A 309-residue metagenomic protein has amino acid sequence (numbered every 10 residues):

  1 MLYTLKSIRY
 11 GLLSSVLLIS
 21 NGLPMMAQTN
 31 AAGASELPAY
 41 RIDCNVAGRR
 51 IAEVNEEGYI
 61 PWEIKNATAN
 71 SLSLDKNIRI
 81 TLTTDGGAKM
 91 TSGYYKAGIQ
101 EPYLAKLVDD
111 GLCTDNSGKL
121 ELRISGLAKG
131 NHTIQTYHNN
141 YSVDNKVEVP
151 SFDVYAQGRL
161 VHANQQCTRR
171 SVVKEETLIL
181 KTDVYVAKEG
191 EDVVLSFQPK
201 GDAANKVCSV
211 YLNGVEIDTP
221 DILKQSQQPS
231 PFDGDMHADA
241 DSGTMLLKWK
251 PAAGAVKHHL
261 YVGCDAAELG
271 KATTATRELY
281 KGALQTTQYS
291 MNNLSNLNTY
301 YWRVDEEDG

Functional and structural regions predicted by a protein language model:
L2-L13, N21-L23: Bacterial N-terminal signal peptides that target proteins for export
N21, M25-I222: Compositionally biased, intrinsically disordered or flexible polar/acidic segments
A128-K129, E189, D233, A240-D241 (+2 more regions): Surface-exposed loops/turns
D221-A253: Pro/Thr/Ser/Gly-rich low-complexity, intrinsically disordered linker/stalk tracts
P251, K257-L297, G309: Recognizes extended acidic, P/S/T-rich segments that occur within or adjacent to Ig-like beta-sandwich modules
